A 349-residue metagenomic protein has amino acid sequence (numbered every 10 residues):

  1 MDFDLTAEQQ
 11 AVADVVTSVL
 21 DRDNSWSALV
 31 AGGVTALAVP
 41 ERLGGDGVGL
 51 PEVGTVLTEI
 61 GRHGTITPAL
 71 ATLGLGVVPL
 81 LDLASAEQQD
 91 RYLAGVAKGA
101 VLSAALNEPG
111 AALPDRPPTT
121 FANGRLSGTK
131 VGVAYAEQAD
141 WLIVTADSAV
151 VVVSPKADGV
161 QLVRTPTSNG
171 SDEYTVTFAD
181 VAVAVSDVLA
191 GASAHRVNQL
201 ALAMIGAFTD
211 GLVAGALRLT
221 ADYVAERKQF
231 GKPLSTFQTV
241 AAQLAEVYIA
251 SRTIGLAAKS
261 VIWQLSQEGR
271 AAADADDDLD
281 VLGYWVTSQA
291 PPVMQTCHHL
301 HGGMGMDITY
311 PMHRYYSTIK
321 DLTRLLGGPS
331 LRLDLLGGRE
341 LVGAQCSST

Functional and structural regions predicted by a protein language model:
M1-G61, G99, Q199-T349: Alpha-helical interface subdomain recognition
L5, A69, L126, V160-L162 (+4 more regions): Short clusters of hydrophobic/aromatic residues that line enzyme substrate/ligand-binding pockets
D46-G47, I66-L73, A97: Active-site nucleophile and cofactor-binding loops and adjacent substrate-binding regions of central metabolic enzymes
T67-A86: N-terminal glycine-rich flavin-associated loop
V77-V78, D82, S103-A104, Y284: Structured catalytic cores of enzymes that bind and process phosphorylated ligands/cofactors
A84-E87, N123-R125, D187-V188, S266-D274: Short, glycine- and charge-enriched coil/turn segments that flank and shape catalytic ligand pockets
D90: Ligand-binding beta-strand-loop-alpha-helix segment within the catalytic cores of soluble metabolic enzymes
L93-G215, S347-T349: FAD-binding core of flavoproteins
